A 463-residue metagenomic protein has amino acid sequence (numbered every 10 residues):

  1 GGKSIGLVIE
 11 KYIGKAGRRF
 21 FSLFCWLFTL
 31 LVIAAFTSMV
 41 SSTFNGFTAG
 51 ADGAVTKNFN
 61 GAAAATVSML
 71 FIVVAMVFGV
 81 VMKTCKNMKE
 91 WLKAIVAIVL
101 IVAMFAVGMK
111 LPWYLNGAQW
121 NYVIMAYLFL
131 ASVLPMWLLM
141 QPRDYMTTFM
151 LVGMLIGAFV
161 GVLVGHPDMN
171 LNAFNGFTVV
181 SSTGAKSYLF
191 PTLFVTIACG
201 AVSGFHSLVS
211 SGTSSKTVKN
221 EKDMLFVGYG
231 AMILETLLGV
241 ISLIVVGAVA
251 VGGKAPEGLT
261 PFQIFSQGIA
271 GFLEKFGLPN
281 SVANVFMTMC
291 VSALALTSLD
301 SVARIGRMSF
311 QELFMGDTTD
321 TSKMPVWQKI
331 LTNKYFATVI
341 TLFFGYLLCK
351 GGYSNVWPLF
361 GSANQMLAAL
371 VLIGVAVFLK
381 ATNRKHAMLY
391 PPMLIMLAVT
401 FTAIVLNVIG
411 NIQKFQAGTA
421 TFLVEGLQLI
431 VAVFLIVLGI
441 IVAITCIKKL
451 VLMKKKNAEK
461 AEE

Functional and structural regions predicted by a protein language model:
G1, F28, A34-S42, C199-V218 (+3 more regions): Membrane-helix boundary/coupling elements in multi-pass transport proteins
G1, I5-K93, I101-N121, T196-S203 (+1 more regions): Helix-loop-helix module between adjacent transmembrane segments
G1-G17, T48-V55, F174-G176, T213-V227 (+2 more regions): Flexible loop linkers connecting adjacent transmembrane helices in multi-pass alpha-helical membrane transporters
K11-L30, G230-L237, P279-A283, E312-G351: Loop-to-transmembrane helix boundary motifs in multi-pass membrane proteins
K15-T29, A185-A198, V240, A248-G252 (+2 more regions): Select transmembrane alpha-helical segments in multipass membrane proteins
G79-T84, V99-Y122, L130-S132, W137 (+4 more regions): Hydrophobic alpha-helical segments and their helix-loop junctions in multi-pass secondary transporters
G117-L134, M146-T148, G157-P167, T178-E221 (+3 more regions): Hydrophobic, membrane-embedded alpha-helices of multi-pass small-molecule transporters
V162-V179, I233-G268, S301: Extracellular/periplasmic helix-exit of transmembrane alpha-helices
